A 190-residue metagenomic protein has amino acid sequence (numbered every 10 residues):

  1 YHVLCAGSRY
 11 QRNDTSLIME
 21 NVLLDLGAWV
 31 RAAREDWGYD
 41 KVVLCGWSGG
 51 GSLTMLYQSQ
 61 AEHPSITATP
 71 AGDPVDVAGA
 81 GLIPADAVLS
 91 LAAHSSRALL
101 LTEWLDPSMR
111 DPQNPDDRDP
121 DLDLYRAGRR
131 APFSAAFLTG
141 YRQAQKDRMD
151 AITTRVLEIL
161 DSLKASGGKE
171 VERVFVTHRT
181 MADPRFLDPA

Functional and structural regions predicted by a protein language model:
Y1-G7, A87: A fold-wide structural signal in alpha/beta-hydrolase
A6-Y10, A93: Active-site loop/turn elements of alpha/beta-hydrolase fold enzymes, especially the short glycine-/histidine-rich
R9-V43, H63: Catalytic nucleophile-loop/oxyanion-hole region of alpha/beta-hydrolase and closely related hydrolase-like folds
G27-W29, D73-P74, V171: Sparse, context-dependent recognition of short Cys/His-centered cofactor- or disulfide-binding micro-motifs
A32-E35, D40-Q113: Primarily recognizes the serine-hydrolase "nucleophile elbow" in alpha/beta-hydrolase and SGNH/GDSL folds
V77-A190: Alpha/beta-hydrolase-fold enzymes
